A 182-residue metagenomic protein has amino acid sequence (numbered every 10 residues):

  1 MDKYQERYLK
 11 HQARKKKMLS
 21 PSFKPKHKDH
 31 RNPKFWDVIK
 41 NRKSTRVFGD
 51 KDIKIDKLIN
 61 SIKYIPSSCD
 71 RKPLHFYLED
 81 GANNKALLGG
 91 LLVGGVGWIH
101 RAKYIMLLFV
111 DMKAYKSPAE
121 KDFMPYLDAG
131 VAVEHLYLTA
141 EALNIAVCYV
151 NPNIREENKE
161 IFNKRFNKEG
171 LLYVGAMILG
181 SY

Functional and structural regions predicted by a protein language model:
M1-Y104: N-terminal amphipathic, basic helical "cap/leader" segment at the start of enzyme domains
I62, M106, A119-F162: Small-aliphatic-rich amphipathic alpha-helix that forms the alpha element of a beta-alpha
K72, I145-Y149, Y173: A short coil-to-beta-strand element that immediately follows conserved catalytic motifs
H75, N153, L179: Residue-level "edge-of-site" marker
A82, M112-K113, N153-E157: Acidic, glycine-rich active-site loops and adjacent beta-strand->loop/helix elements that engage anionic groups
G94-P125: Helix-adjacent hinge/juxtasegments
V96-I105, N163-Y182: A glycine-rich helix N-cap at a beta->alpha junction
V110, P152, S181: Short secondary-structure boundary segments
